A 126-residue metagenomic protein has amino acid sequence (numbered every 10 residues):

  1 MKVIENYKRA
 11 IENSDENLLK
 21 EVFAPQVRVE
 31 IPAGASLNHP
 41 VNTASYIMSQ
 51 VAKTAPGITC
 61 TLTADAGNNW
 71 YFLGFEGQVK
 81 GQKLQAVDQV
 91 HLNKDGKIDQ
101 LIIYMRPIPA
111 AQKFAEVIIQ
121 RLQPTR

Functional and structural regions predicted by a protein language model:
M1-K8, I31, N42-I47, N69-F75 (+1 more regions): Short, mixed-charge, low-aromatic patches
M1-V22: Short acidic-aromatic low-complexity motifs
V3, V22, V27-V29, V41 (+4 more regions): Extended aliphatic helical segments
N6, L18, N42-T43, A110-V117: Exposed alpha-helical structural elements
Y7, L19-K20, V27, T43-A44 (+4 more regions): Hydrophobic pocket/interface hotspot
A10, G34-N38, Q89, I102: Short N-terminal micro-motifs specific to bacterial/archaeal maturation and metal-cluster initiation sites
E16-L18, A24-G67: A solvent-exposed, acidic/Ser-Thr-rich amphipathic alpha-helical stretch
A52-T59, T63-R126: A beta-strand edge to alpha-helix "cap/lid" segment located at domain peripheries
